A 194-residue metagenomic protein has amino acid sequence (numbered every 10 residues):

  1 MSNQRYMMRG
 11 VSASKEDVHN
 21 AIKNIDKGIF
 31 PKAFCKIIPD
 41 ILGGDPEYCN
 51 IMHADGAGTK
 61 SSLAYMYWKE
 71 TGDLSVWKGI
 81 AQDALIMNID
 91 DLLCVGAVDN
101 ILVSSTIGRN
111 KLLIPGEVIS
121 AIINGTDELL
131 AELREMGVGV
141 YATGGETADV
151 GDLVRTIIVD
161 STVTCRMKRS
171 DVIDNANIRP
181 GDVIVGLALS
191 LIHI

Functional and structural regions predicted by a protein language model:
M1-V76, V95, A121-G144, C165 (+1 more regions): Extreme N-terminal cap/leader segments of soluble proteins
K69-I80, N110-E117: Short coil/turn segments at secondary-structure boundaries
A81-L92, G125-L129: Short, well-ordered amphipathic alpha-helical segments that serve as non-catalytic structural scaffolds within diverse
V95-S104: Glycine-rich phosphate/pyrophosphate-binding loops and their adjacent beta-strand/loop elements at enzyme active sites
S105-R179, A188: Glycine-rich, mobile lid/loop segments that gate access to catalytic sites or pores
I192-I194: Conserved small/polar residues in nucleotide/adenosyl-binding loops
